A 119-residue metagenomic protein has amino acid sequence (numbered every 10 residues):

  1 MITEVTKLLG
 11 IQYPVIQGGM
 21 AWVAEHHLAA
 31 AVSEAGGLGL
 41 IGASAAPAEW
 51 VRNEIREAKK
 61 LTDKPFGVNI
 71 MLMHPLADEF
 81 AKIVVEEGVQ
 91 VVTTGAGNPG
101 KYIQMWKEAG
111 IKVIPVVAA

Functional and structural regions predicted by a protein language model:
M1-A119: Active-site entrance/lid segments in N-terminal catalytic domains of soluble metabolic enzymes
